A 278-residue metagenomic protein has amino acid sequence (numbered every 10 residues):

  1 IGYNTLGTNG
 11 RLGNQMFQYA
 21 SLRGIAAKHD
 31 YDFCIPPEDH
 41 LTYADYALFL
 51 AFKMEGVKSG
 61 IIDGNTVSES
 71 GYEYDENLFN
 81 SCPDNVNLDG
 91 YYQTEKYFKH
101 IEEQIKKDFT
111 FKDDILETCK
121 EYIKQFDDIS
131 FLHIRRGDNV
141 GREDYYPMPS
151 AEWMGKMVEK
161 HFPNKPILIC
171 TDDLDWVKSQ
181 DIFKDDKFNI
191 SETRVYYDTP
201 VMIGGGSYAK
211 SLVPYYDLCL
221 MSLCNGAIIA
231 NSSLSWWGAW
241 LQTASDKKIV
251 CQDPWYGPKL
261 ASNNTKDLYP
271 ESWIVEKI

Functional and structural regions predicted by a protein language model:
G2, E38-N164: Secretory-pathway luminal glycosyltransferase catalytic domains
G2-R11, D253: Asp/Glu-centered strand-loop micro-motifs enriched in Gly/Pro and often flanked by an aromatic residue
G7-F17, E143: A short, glycine/small-residue-rich beta-strand->loop->alpha-helix junction that serves as a flexible
L12, K165-T265: Donor-binding and catalytic core of enzymes assembling or modifying cell-surface/extracellular glycoconjugates
Q15-A27, M154-E159: Histidine-anchored nucleotide/phosphate-binding helix
H29-L41: A short beta-strand-loop structural module common to alpha/beta enzyme folds
P258-I278: Leloir-type glycosyltransferase catalytic cores
